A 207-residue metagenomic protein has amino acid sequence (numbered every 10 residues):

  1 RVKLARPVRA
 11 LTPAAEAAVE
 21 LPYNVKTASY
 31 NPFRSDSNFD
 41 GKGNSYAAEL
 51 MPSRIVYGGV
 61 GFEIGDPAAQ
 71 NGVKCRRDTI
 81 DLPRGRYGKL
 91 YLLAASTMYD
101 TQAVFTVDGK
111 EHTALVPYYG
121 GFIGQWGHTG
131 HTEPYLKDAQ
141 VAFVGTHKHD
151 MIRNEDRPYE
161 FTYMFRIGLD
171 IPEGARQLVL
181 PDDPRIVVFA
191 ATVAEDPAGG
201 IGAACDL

Functional and structural regions predicted by a protein language model:
R1-L207: N-terminal/edge-of-domain interface segments
